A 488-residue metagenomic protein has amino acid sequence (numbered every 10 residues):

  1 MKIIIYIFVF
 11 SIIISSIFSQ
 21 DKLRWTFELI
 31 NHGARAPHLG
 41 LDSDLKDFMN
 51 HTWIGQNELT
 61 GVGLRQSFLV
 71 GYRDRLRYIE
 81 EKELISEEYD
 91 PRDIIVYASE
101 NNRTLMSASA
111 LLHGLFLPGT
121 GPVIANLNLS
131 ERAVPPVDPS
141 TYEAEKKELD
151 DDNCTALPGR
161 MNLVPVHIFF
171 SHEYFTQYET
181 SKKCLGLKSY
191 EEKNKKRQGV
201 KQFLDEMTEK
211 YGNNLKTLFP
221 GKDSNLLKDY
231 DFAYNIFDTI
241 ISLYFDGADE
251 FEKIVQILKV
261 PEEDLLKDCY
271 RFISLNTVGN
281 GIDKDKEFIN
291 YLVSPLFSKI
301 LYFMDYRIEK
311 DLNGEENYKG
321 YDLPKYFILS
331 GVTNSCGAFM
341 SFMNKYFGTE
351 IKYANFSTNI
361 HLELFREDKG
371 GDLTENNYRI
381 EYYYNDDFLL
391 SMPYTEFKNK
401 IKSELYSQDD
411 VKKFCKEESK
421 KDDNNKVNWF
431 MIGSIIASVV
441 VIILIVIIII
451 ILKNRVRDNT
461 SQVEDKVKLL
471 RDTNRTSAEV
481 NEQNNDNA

Functional and structural regions predicted by a protein language model:
M1-I3, N484-A488: A positional/structural detector of protein chain ends, strongest at the extreme C-terminus and weakly at the extreme
M1-K2, V9, R457, T473: Low-complexity intrinsically disordered segments
K2-S19: Cleavable N-terminal signal peptides of Sec/SRP-targeted secreted and luminal proteins
I7, S11, I442-I447: Alpha-helical transmembrane segments
Q20-I95, S99-F327, G331-A437, L444-I445 (+1 more regions): Signature for phosphate-centric chemistry
Q408, N474-S477, N484: Short, flexible helical or helix-coil boundary motifs
I449-S477: Membrane-proximal cytoplasmic juxtamembrane segment of single-pass cell-surface glycoproteins
